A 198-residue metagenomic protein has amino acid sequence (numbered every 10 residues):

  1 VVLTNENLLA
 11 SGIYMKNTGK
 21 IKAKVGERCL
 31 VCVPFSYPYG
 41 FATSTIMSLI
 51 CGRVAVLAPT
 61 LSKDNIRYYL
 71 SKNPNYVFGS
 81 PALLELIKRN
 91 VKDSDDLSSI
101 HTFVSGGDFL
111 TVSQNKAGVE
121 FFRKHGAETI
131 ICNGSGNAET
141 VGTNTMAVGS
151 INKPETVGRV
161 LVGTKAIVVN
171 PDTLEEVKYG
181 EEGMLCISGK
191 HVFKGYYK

Functional and structural regions predicted by a protein language model:
V1-A10: Conserved AMP-binding A3 loop
L9-R28, S36-Y76, N90, K165: Conserved AMP-binding/adenylation subdomain of ANL enzymes
V25-G26, I100, E128, E182: Phosphate-coordination loops involved in phosphoryl transfer and adenosine-cofactor binding
P74-G79, K88-T156, K165: Gly/Ser/Thr-rich phosphate-binding loop
E155-L161, E176: Short Gly/Pro-enriched turn/cap motifs at secondary-structure boundaries
I167-S188: Conserved beta-loop-beta connector loops within the AMP-binding
H191-K198: Conserved ANL (AMP-binding/adenylate-forming) active-site segment centered on the GW(Y/F)…HTG consensus within
